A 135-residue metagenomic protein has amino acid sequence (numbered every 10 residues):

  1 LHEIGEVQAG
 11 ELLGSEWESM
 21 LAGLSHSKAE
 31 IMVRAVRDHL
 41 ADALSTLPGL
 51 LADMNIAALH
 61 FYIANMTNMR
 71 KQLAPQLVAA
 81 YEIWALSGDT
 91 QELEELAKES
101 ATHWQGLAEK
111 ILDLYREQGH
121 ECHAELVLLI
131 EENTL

Functional and structural regions predicted by a protein language model:
L1-V7: Catalytic glutamate of the conserved HExxH
V7-R37: Post-HEXXH active-site segment of zinc metalloproteases
S19-M20, A41, L59: Alpha-helix boundary/interfacial micro-motifs
R34-L50: An active-site-proximal "capping" alpha-helix that borders the catalytic cofactor pocket
T46-L135: Long, well-structured alpha-helical subdomains associated with metal-dependent extracellular/ecto-lumenal hydrolases
